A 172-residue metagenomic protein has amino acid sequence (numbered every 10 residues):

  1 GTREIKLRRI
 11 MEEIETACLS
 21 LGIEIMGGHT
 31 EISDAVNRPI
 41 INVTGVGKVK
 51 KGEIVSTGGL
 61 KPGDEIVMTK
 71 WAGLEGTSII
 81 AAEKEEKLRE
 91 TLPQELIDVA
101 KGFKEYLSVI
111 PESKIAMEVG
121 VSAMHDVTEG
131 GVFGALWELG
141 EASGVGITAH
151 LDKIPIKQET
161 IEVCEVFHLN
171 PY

Functional and structural regions predicted by a protein language model:
G1-Y172: Helix-biased detector of long, well-ordered alpha-helical tracts
